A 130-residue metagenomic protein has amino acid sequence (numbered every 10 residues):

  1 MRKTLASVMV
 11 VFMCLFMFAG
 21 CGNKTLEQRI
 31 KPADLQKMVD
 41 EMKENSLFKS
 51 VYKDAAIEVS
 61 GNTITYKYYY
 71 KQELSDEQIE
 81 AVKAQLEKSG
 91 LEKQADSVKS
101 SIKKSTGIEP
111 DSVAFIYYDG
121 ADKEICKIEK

Functional and structural regions predicted by a protein language model:
M1-T4: Positively charged n-region of N-terminal signal peptides that target proteins for export
F16-G20: C-terminal motif of bacterial Sec signal peptides marking the signal peptidase cleavage site
G22-K24: Bacterial signal peptide processing site
P32-E41, L47-E77, S100-K130: Polar/charged, Gly/Pro-rich intrinsically disordered segments
D76-K93: Extended Gly/Ser/Thr-rich low-complexity repeat segments, especially those forming or decorating extracellular
G90-K103: Functional cores of ribonucleases/endoribonucleases
